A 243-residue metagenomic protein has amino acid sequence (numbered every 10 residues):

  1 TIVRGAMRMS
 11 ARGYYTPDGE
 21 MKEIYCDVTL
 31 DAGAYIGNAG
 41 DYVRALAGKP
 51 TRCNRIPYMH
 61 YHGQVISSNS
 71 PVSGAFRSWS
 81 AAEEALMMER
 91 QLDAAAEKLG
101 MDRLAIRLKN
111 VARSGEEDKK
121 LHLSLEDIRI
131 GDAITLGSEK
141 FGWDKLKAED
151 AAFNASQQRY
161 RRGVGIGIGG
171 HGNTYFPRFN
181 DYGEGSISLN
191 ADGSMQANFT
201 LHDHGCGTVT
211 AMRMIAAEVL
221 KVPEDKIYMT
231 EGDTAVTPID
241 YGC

Functional and structural regions predicted by a protein language model:
T1, K22-D27, I56, R103-A112 (+3 more regions): Beta-strand segments within the central parallel beta-sheet cores of soluble alpha/beta enzyme folds
T1, N38-K49, A75-N110, L121 (+5 more regions): Alpha-helical support elements that line or immediately flank enzyme active sites and cofactor-binding pockets
G5-Q91, G172-Y182, D240-C243: Glycine-rich loop/linker segments at domain edges
S10-R12, E184-S188, V219: Short, surface-exposed charged micro-motifs
T16-E20, C26, G33, Y61 (+4 more regions): Generic secondary-structure signature for well-ordered alpha-helical cores
H62-S68, R107, S186-S188, T230-D233 (+1 more regions): Active-site-adjacent bridging/hinge elements
V111-S194: Helix-loop-helix junctions that connect adjacent transmembrane helices in secondary transporters/permeases, recognized
G115, V236-Y241: Short acidic/His/Gly/Ser-rich catalytic and metal-binding motifs that mark active-site loops of diverse hydrolases
